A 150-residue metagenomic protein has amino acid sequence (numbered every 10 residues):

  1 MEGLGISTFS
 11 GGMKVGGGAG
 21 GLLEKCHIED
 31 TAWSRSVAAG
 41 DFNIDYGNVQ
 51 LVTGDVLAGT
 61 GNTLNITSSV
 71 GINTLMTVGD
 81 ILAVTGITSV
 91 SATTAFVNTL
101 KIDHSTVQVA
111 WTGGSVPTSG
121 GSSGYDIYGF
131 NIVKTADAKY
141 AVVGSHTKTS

Functional and structural regions predicted by a protein language model:
M1-A19: Register-specific beta-strand positions within repetitive beta-rich fiber domains
I6-F9, S68, G114: Intrinsically disordered, low-complexity segments enriched in Ser/Pro/Gly/Ala and basic residues
S7-F9, Q50, F130: Extracellular/surface recognition and adhesion modules
M13-H104, K134-S150: Exposed extracellular interaction/assembly regions and N-terminal maturation sites
T77, G121-S123: Surface-exposed coil/turn segments at beta-strand junctions on protein surfaces, enriched
K101-G121: Terminal beta-strand-rich extracellular "head" domains that mediate receptor/glycan or other ligand binding
G124-K134: Extracellular disulfide-bonded cysteine-rich modules/repeats
